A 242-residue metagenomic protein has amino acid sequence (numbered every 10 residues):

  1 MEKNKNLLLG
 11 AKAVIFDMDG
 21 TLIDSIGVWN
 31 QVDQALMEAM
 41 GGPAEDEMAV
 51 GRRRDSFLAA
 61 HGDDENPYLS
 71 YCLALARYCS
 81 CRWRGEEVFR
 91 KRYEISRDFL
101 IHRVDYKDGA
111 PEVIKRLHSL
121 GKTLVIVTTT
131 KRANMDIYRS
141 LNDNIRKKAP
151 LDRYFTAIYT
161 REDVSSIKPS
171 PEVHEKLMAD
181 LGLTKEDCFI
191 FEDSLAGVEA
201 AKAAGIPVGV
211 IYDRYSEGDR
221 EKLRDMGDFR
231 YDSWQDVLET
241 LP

Functional and structural regions predicted by a protein language model:
M1-K12, K115-H118, K131-P242: Asp-based, Mg2+/Mn2+-dependent phosphohydrolase catalytic module
E2-P111, K115-L120: N-terminal helical cap/lid subdomain that shapes the substrate entry/recognition surface in HAD-like hydrolases
T21, T128-T130: Conserved phosphate-coupling serine/threonine residues in phosphotransfer and NTP-handling enzymes
L22, L124, L181-L183: Generic leucine side-chain signal with a strong bias for well-ordered alpha-helical environments
Y106, V127, S166: Residue-level marker of regulatory loop/turn positions in helix-turn-helix DNA-binding domains and in histidine
A110, T130-K131: Short, flexible active-site-adjacent loop segments at beta-strand->alpha-helix junctions, enriched in small/polar
K122-L124, T128: A structural preference for short, pocket-lining loop segments at secondary-structure junctions
